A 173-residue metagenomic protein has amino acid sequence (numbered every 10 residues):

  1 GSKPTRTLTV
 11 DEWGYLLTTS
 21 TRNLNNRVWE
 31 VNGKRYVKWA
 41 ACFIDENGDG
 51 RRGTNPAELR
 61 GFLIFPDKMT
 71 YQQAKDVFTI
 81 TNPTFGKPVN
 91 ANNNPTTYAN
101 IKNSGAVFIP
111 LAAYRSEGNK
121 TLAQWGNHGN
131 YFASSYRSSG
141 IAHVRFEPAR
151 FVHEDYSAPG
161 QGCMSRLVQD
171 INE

Functional and structural regions predicted by a protein language model:
L8-E173: C-terminal, surface-exposed recognition/capping segments
